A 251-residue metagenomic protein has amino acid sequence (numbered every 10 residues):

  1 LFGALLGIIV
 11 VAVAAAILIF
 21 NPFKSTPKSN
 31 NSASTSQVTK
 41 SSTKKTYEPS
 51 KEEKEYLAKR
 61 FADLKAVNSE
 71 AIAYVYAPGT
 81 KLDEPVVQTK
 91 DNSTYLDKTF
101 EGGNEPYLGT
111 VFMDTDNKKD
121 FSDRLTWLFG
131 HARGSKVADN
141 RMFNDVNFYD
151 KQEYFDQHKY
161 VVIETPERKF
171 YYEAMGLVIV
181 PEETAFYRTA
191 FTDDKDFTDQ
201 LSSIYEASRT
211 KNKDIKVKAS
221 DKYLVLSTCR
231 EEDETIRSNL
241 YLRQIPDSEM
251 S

Functional and structural regions predicted by a protein language model:
L1-I9: N-terminal Sec-pathway targeting helices
V10-A14: Helical transmembrane-bundle signal
A16-S251: Solvent-exposed, non-transmembrane regions of membrane-associated and secreted proteins
